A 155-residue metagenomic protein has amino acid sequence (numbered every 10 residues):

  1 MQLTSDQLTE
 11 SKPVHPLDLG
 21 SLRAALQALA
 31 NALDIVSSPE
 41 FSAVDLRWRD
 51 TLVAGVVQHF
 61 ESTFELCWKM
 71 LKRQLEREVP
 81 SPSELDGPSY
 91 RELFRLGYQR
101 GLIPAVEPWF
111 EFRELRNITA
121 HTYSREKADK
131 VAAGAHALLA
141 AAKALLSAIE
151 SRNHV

Functional and structural regions predicted by a protein language model:
M1-V155: Solvent-exposed interaction patches of small proteins and small membrane subunits
